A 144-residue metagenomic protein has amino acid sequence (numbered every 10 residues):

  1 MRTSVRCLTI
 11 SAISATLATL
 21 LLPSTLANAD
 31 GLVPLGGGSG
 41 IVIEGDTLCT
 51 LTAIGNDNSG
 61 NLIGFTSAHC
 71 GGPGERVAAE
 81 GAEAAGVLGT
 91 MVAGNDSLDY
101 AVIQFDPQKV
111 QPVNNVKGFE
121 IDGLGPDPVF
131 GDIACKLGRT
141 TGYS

Functional and structural regions predicted by a protein language model:
M1-A29: Secretory targeting and sorting signals
A29-L35: Cleaved targeting-peptide boundary
G36, I43-S144: Serine endopeptidase catalytic core focused on the charge-relay Asp
